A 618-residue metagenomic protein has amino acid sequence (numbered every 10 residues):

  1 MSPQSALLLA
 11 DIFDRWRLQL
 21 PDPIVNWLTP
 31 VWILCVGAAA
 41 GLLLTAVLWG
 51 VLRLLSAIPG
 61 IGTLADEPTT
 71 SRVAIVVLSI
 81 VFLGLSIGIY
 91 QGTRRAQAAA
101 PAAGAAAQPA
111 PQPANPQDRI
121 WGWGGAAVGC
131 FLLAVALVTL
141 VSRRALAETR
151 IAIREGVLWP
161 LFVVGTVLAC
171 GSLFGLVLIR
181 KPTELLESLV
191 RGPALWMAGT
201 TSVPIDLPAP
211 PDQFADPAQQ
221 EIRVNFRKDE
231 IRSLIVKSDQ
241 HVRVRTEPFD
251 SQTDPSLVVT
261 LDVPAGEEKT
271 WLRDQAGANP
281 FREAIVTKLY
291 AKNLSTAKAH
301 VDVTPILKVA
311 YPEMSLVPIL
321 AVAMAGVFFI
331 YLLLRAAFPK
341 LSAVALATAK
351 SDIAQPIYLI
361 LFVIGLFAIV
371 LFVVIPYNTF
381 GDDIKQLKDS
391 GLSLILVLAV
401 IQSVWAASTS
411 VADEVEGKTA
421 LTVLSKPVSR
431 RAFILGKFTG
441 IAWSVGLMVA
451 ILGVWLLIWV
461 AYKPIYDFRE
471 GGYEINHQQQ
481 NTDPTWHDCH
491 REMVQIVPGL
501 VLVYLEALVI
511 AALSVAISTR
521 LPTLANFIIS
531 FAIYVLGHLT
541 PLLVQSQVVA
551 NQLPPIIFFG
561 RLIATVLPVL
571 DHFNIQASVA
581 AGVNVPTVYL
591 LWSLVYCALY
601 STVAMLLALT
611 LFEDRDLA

Functional and structural regions predicted by a protein language model:
M1-T29: Short, strongly hydrophobic alpha-helical membrane anchors
P21-G41, L48-L55, P68-L83, R94-F131 (+7 more regions): Secretory targeting signals
V25, R53, A57-R72, R154 (+3 more regions): Helix-loop-helix units of permease transmembrane domains in multi-pass membrane transporters, especially ABC
N26-G50, D118-R143, P160-I179, P312-F329 (+2 more regions): Alpha-helical transmembrane segments of multi-pass membrane transporters/translocases
L55-T63, C130-V163, R335-A337, K418 (+3 more regions): Cytosolic-side transmembrane helix boundary signature
L85-Q91, V164-L185, V363-I364, A368-N378 (+2 more regions): Transmembrane helix segments
F174-L316: Beta-strand-enriched, solvent-exposed domains that form extended recognition/catalytic surfaces
F338-L359: Aromatic- and glycine-rich beta-strand/loop motifs that create alpha-glucan
